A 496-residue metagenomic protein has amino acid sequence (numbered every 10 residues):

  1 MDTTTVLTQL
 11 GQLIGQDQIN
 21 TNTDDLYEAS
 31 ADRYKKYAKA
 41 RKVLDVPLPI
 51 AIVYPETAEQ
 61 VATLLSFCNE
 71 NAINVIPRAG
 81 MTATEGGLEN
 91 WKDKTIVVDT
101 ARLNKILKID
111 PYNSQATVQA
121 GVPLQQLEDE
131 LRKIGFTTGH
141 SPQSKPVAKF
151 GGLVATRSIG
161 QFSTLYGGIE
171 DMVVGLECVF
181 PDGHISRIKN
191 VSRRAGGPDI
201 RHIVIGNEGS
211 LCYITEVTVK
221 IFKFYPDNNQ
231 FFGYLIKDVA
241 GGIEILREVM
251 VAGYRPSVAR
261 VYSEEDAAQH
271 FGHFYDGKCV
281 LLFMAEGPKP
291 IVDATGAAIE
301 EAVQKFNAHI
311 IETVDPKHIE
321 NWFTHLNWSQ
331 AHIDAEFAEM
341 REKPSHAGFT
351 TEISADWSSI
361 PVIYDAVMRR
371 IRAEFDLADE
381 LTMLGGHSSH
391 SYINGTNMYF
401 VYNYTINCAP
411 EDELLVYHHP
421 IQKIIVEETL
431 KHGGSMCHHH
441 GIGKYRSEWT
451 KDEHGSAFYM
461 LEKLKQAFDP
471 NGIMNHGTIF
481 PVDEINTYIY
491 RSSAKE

Functional and structural regions predicted by a protein language model:
M1-S66, T84-S114, E264-H273, K317-F349 (+3 more regions): N-terminal flexible segment immediately upstream of the FAD-binding catalytic core in FAD-dependent oxidoreductases
N20-K36, I243-I424, H432: C-terminal substrate-recognition/cap domain of FAD-linked oxidoreductases
N104-R260, Y490-E496: FAD-binding subdomain of flavoenzyme oxidoreductases
P111-S114, P410, K444-T450: Short beta-alpha connecting loops at secondary-structure transitions that line or flank enzyme active sites
F337, I442-E496: Activity-critical C-terminal alpha-helical subdomain
